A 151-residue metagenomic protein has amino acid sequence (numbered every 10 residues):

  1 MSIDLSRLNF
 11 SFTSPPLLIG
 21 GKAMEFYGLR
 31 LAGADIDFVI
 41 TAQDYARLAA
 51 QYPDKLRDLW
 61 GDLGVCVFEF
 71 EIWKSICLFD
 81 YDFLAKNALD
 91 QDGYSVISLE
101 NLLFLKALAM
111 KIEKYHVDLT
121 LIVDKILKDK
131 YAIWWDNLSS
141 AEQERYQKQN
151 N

Functional and structural regions predicted by a protein language model:
M1-N151: Compositionally biased terminal segments of proteins
